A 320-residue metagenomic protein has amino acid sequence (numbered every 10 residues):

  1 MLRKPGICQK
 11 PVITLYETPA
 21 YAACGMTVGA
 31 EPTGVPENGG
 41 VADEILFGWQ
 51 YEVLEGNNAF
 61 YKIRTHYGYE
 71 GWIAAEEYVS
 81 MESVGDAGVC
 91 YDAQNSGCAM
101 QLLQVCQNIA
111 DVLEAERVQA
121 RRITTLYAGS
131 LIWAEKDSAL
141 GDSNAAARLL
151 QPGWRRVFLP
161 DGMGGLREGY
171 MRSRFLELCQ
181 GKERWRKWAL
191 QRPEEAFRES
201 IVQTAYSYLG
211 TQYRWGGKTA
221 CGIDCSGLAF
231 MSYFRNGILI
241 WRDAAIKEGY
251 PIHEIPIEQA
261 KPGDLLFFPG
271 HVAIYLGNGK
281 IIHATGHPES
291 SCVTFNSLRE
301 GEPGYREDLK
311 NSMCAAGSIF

Functional and structural regions predicted by a protein language model:
M1-T14, A20-A22, M26-T27, P32-G39 (+5 more regions): Boundary regions of SH3-family modules and the immediately adjacent low-complexity/disordered segments in eukaryotic
G39, I45, L126, Q259-A260 (+1 more regions): Short, well-ordered loop/turn sites that connect or cap secondary structure elements
W49, S130, G263-D264: Structural motif
S80, A93-Q94, V118-R122, D243-P256 (+1 more regions): Aromatic- and glycine-rich peptidoglycan recognition patches
E199, Q203, S207, F230-M231: Solvent-exposed, polar/charged alpha-helical surfaces in well-ordered, non-transmembrane soluble domains, broadly
Q212-A260: Catalytic cysteine-centered active-site loop
L265, G270-K280: Catalytic nucleophile-His microenvironment captured as a short glycine-rich beta-strand/loop that brackets
